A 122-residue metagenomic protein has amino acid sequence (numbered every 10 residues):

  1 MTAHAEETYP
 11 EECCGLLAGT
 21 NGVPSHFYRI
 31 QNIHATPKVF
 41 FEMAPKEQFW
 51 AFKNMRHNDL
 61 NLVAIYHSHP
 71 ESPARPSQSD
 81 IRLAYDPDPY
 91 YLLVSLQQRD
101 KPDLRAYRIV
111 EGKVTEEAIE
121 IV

Functional and structural regions predicted by a protein language model:
M1-L62, E71-V122: Conserved beta-strand-loop surface patch within small alpha/beta domains used for substrate/adaptor or ligand engagement
I65: Conserved, mostly hydrophobic/aromatic
S68: Short, well-ordered beta-to-alpha junction loops that form the rim of enzyme active sites and present histidine/acidic
